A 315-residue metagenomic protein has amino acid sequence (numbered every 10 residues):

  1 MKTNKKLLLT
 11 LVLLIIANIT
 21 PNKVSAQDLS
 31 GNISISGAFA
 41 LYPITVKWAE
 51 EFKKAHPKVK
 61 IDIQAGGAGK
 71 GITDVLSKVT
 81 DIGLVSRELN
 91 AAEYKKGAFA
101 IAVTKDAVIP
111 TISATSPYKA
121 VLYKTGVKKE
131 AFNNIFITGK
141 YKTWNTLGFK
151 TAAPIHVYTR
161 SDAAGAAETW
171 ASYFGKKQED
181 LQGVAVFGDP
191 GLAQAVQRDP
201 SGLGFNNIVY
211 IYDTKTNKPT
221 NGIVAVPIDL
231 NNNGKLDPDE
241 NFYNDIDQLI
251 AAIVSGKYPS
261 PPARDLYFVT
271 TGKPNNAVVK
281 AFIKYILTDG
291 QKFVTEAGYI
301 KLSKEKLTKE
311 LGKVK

Functional and structural regions predicted by a protein language model:
M1-K6: Positively charged n-region of N-terminal signal peptides that target proteins for export
L8-L9, A26: Sequence-pattern detector for short linear motifs and compositional/periodic biases rather than a specific fold
T10-N18: Bacterial N-terminal signal peptides
I19-A26: Sec/Tat signal peptide C-region and signal peptidase I cleavage site
A26-L76, V85-E88, A92-Y94, F99-A102 (+2 more regions): Exported/periplasmic ABC-transporter solute-binding proteins
V79: Conserved functional loop/turn residues at catalytic and ligand-binding sites
